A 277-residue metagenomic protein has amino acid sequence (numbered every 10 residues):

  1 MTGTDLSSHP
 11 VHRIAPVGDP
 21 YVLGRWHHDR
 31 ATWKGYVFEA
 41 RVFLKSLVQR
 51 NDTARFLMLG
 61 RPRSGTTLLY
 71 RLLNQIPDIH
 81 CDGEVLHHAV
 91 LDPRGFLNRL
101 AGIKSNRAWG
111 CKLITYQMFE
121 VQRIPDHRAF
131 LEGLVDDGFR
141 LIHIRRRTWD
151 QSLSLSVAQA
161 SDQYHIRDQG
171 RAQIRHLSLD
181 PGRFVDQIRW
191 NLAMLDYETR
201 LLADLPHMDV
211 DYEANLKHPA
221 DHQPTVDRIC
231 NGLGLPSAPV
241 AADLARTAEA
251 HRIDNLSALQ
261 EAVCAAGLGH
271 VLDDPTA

Functional and structural regions predicted by a protein language model:
T2-T115, A245-H251: PAPS-dependent sulfotransferase catalytic core
G35-F43, L59, S154-L179, M194-Y197 (+1 more regions): A short, hydrophobic/aromatic-rich structural module that often spans a beta strand with its adjoining loop
R63, L86, T148-W149, A214: Short, glycine/serine-rich, charged loops/turns that create anion-binding and catalytic segments at active sites
I79, D137-F139, L268-L272: Short glycine-aromatic motifs
C81, A108-G110, L141-H143, H207-D209: Conserved beta-strand scaffold positions in the cores of enzyme catalytic domains, especially in NTP/NDP-utilizing
D82-G83, H143, P239, L272: A generic structural-conservation signal
V90-L91, R200-A277: The conserved 3'-phosphoadenosine-5'-phosphosulfate
T115-H207, N215, A220-A238: PAPS-dependent sulfotransferase catalytic domain
